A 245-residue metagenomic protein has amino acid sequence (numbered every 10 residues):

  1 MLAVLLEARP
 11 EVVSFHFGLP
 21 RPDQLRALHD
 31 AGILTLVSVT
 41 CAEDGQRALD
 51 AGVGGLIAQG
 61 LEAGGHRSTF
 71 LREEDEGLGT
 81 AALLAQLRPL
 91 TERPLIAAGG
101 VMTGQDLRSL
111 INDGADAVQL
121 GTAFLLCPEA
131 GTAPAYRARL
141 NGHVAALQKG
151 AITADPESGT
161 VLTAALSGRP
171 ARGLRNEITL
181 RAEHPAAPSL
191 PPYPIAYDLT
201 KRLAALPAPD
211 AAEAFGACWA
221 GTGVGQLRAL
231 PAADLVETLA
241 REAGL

Functional and structural regions predicted by a protein language model:
M1-L90, L239: Active-site entrance/lid segments in N-terminal catalytic domains of soluble metabolic enzymes
H16, A98-G99: Small/polar loops that bind or transfer phosphate-bearing groups
L19, V101-M102: Residue-level detector of alpha-helix initiation sites
S38, Q59, A98, L120-G121: Generic beta-sheet signal
H66-I96, M102-L245: Conserved active-site-proximal phosphate/metal-binding subdomains
